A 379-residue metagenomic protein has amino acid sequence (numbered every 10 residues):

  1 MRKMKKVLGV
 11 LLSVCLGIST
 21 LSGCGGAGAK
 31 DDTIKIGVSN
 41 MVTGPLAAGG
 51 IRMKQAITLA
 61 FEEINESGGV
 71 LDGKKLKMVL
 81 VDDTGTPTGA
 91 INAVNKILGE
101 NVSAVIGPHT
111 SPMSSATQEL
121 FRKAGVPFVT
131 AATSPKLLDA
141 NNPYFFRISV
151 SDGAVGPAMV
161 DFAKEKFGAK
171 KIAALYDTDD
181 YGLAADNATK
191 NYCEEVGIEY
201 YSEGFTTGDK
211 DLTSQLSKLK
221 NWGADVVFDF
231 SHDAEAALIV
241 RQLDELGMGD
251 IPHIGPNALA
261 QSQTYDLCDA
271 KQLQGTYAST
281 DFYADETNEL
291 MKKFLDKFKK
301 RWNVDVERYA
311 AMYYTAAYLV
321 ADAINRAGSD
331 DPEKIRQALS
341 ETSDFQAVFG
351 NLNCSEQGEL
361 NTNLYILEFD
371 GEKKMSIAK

Functional and structural regions predicted by a protein language model:
M1-K35, E66, K374, K379: Short, low-complexity disordered leader/linker segments with a strong preference for bacterial N-terminal type II
A27-A29, G49-Q55, S67-D139, T206-L212 (+1 more regions): Beta-alpha junction/loop-to-helix N-cap segments that form part of ligand/metal-binding clefts
G37-T58, V81-P87, H109-P112, L175-L183 (+3 more regions): Extracytoplasmic "Venus flytrap"
L46-D72, N187-E195: Short, polar/charged alpha-helical segment
N92, P135-L137, P143-L246, A284-E289 (+1 more regions): Extracellular/periplasmic Venus flytrap/periplasmic-binding protein
I97-H109, V129-A131, K171-Y176, G223-D233 (+3 more regions): Periplasmic-binding protein-like
V240-Y314, K373-I377: Extracellular/periplasmic periplasmic-binding protein-like sensory domains
R301-A310, A321-K373: Segments of small-molecule ligand-sensing domains
